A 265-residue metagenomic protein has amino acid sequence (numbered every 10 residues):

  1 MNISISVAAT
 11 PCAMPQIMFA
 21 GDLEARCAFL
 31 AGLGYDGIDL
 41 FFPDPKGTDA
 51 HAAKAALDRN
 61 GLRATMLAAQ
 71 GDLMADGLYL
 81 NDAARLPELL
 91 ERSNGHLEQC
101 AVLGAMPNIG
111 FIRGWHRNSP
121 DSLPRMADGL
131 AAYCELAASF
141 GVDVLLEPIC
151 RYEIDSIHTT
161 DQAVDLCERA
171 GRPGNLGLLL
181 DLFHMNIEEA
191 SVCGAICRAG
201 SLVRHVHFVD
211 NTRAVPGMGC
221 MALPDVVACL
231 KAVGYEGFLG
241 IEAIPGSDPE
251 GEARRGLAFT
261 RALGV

Functional and structural regions predicted by a protein language model:
M1-G95, A101, P173, F259-V265: N-terminal pre-domain/capping segments
M1-P11, P15-G34, D58, A131 (+3 more regions): Histidine-acidic metal/acid-base catalytic patches
A9-P11, F42-D44, Q70-L73, F111-W115 (+4 more regions): Active-site-proximal loop/turn and secondary-structure-junction residues that shape catalytic pockets, frequently
Q16, F42-P43, L86, L123 (+3 more regions): A generic secondary-structure micro-motif detector that highlights 1-2 residue hydrophobic/ambivalent hotspots embedded
D39, M66-A68, N108-I109, L145 (+3 more regions): Conserved beta-strand positions in the central sheet of alpha/beta enzyme cores
G47-A53, S119, P249-E252: Metal-dependent catalytic neighborhoods of phosphoester/phosphodiester hydrolases
Y79-G177, I187-E189: Active-site acidic/histidine proton-transfer and metal-coordination neighborhood in alpha/beta enzyme cores
